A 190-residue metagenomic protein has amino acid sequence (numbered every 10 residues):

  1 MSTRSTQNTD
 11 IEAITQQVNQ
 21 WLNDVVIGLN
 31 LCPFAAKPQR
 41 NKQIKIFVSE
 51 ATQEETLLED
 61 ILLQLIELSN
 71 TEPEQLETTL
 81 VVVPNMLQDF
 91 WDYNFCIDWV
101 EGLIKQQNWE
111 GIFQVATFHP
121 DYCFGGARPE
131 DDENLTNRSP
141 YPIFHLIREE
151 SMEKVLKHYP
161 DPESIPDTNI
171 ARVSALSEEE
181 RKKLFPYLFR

Functional and structural regions predicted by a protein language model:
S2-R190: Expand to "…catalyze enediolate/carbanion chemistry for C-C bond making/breaking, isomerization, decarboxylation
